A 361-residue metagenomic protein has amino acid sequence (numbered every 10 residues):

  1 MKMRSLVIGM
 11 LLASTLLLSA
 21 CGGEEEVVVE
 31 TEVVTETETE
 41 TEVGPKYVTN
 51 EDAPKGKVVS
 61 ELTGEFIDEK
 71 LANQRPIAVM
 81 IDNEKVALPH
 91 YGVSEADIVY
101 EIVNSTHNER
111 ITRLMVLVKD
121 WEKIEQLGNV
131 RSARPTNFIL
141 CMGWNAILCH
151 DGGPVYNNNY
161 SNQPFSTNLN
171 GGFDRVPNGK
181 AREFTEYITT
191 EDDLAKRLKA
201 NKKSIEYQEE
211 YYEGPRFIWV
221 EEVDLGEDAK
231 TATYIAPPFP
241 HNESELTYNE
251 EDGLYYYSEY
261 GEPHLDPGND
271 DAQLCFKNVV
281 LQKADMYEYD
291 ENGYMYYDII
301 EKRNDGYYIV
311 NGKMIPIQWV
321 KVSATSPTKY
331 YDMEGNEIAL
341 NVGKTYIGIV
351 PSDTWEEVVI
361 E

Functional and structural regions predicted by a protein language model:
M1-V7: Bacterial N-terminal signal peptides that target proteins for export
L17-A20: C-terminal motif of bacterial Sec signal peptides marking the signal peptidase cleavage site
G22-E24: Bacterial signal peptide processing site
V28-V34, T41-Y100, H107-E361: A surface/extracellular/periplasmic glyco- and lipid-processing/surface-interacting theme
